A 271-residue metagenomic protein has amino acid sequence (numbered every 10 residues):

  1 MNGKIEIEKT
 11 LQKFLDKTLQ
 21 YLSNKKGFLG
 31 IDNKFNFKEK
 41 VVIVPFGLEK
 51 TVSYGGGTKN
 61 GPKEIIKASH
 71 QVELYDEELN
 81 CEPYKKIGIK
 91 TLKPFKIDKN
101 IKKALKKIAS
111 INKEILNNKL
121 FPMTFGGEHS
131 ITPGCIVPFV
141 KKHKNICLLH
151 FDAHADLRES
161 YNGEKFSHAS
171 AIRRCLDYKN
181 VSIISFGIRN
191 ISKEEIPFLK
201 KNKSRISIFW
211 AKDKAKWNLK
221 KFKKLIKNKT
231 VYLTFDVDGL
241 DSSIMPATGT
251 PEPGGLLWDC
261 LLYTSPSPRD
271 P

Functional and structural regions predicted by a protein language model:
N2-C147, R158, S185, S207-N228: Metal-dependent C-N hydrolase catalytic cores
V44, G127, F151, F186 (+2 more regions): Active-site flanking residues adjacent to catalytic metal/cofactor-binding acidic residues
G134, A155-R174, G187-E194, A215-N218: Active-site glycine-rich loop that binds ribose-phosphate moieties when present
Y161-E164, P246-G254: Short glycine-enriched, charge-decorated loop/helix-capping segments at active-site entrances that position
Y178-V181: Basic phosphate/pyrophosphate-binding loop/patch that engages nucleotide-derived ligands
I184-P246: Active-site rim beta-loop-alpha module in soluble metabolic enzymes
E252-L262: Gly/Ser/Thr-rich active-site loops/lids in small-molecule metabolic enzymes that frequently grip phosphoryl groups
Y263-P271: Single conserved hydrophobic/aromatic residue that forms the stacking wall/gate of nucleotide- or nucleobase-binding
